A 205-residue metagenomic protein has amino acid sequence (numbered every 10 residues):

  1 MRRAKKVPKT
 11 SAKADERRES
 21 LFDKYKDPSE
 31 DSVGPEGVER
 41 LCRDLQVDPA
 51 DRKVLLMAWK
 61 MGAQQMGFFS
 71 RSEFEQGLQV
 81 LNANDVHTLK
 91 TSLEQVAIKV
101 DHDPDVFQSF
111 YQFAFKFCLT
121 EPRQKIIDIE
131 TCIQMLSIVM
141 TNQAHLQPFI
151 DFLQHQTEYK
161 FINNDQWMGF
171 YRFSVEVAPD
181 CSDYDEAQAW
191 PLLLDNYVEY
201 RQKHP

Functional and structural regions predicted by a protein language model:
M1-E30, P35-V38, D51-M57, Q65-R123: EF-hand Ca2+-binding helix-loop-helix modules
V33-Q46, F69-A83, I126-T141, N164-V177: Amphipathic regulatory helices of Ca2+-sensor modules
R43, D51-L55, E158: Generic structural motif recognizing short loop/turn segments at the entrances and edges of beta-strands
W59-M61, L153: Short helix/strand-bridging catalytic loops that position acidic/His residues to coordinate divalent metals and engage
M61-G62, V177: A short structural micro-motif
E94-F161: Extended, charged alpha-helical interaction scaffolds
Q134, N142-P205: Intrinsically disordered, low-complexity, Lys/Arg-biased terminal tails
